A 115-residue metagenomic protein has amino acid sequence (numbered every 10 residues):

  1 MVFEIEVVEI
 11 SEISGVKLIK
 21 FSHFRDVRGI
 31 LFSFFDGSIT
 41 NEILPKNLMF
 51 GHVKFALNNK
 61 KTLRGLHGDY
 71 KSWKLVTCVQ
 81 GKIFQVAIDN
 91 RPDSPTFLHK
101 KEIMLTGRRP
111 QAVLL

Functional and structural regions predicted by a protein language model:
M1-R108: Non-catalytic, conserved peripheral segments adjacent to functional cores
G107-L115: Conserved SET/PR-domain catalytic core that frames the SAM/AdoMet-binding pocket
